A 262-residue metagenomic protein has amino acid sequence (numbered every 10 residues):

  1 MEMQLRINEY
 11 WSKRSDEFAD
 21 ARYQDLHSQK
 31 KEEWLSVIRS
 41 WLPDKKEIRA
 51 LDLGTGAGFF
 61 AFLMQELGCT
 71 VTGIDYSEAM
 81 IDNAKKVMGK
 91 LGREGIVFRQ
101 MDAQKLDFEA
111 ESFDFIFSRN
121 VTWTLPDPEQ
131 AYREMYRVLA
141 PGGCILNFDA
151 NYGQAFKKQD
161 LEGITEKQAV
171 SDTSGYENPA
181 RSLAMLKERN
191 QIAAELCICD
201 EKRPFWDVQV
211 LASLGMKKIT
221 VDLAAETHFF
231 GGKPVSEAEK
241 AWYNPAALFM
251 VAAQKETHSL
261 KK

Functional and structural regions predicted by a protein language model:
M1-K46, F59-L63, N83, D222-A225 (+1 more regions): Conserved class I S-adenosyl-L-methionine
L51-L53, A57-K105: Class I SAM-dependent methyltransferase SAM/SAH-binding core
Q104-F115: A short acidic, Gly/Pro-enriched loop at the edge of an enzyme's catalytic core that lines a small-molecule cofactor
F115-P128: A short SAM/SAH-binding and catalytic strip from SAM-dependent methyltransferases
E129-P141: A short glycine-rich, Lys/Arg-flanked "PGG" loop and its adjoining helix->strand segment in the class I
C144-A184: Conserved class I S-adenosyl-L-methionine
C197-G215, V221: Short alpha-helix
L214-K217, P234-K262: Core SAM-dependent methyltransferase catalytic element
